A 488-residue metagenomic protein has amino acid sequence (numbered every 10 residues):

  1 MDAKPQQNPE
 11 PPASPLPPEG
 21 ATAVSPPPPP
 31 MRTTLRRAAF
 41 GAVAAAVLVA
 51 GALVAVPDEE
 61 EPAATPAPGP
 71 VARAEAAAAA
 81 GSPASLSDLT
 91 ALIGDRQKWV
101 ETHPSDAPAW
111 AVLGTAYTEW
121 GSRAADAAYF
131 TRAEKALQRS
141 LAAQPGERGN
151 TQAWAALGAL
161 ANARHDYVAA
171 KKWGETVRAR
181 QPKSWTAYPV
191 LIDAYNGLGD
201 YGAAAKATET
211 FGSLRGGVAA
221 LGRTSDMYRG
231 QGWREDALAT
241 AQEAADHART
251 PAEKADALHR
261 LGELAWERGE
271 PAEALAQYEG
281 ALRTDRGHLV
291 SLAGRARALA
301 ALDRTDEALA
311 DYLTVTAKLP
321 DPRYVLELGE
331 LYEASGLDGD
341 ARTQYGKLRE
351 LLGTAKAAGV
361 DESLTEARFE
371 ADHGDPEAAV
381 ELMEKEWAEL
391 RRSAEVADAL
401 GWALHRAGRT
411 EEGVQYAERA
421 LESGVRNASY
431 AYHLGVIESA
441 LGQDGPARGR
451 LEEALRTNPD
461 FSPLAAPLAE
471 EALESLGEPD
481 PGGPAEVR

Functional and structural regions predicted by a protein language model:
A3-P145, G149, P459-D460, P467 (+1 more regions): N-terminal leader/linker segments that initiate helical-solenoid repeat arrays
P104, P145-R148, P182, R215-G216 (+8 more regions): Short coil turns that delineate tetratricopeptide repeat
A109, N150-A153, A187, A220-L221 (+6 more regions): TPR alpha-solenoid repeat register
V112, A156, V190, R223-T224 (+8 more regions): Canonical tetratricopeptide repeat
T115, E119-S122, A159, D193 (+8 more regions): Residue-level recognition of tetratricopeptide repeat
